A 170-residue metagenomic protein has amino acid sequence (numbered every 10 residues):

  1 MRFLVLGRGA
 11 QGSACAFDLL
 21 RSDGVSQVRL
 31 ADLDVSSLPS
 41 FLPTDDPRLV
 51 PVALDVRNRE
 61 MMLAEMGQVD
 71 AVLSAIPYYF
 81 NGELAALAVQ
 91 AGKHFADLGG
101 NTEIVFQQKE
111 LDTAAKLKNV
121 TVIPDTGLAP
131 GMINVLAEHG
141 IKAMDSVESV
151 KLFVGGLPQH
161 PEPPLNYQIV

Functional and structural regions predicted by a protein language model:
F3-G7: Conserved N-terminal Rossmann-fold NAD(P)-binding element of oxidoreductases
Q11-G12: Hydrophobic/small residue at the entry helix of a nucleotide-binding pocket
Q27-R29: Short beta-strand element of Class I
L33-S37, T102: Helix N-cap at the beta1-alpha1 junction of Rossmann-like dinucleotide-binding domains, i.e., the first residues
A53-V69, F80: Conserved Rossmann-fold cofactor-binding substructure of NAD(P)-dependent oxidoreductases
M66-A75, F95-A96: N-terminal Rossmann-like NAD(P) cofactor-binding module of classical short-chain dehydrogenase/reductase
G99-V122: Rossmann-fold NAD(P)-binding glycine/threonine-rich loop
V120-V170: Rossmann-like dinucleotide-binding core of oxidoreductases
